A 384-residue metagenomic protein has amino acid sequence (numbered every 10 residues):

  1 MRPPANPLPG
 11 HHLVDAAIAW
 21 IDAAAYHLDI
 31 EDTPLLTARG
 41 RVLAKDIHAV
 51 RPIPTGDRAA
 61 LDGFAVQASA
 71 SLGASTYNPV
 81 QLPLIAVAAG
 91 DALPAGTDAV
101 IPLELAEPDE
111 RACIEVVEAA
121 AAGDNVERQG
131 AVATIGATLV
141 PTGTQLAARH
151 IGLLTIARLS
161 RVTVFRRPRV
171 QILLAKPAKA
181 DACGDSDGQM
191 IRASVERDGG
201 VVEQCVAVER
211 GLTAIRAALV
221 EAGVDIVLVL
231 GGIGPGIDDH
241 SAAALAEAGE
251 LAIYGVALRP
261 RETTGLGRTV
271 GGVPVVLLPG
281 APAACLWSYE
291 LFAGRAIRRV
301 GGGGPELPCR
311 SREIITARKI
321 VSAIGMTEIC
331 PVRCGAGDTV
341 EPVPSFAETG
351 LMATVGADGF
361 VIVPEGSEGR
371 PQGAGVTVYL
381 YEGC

Functional and structural regions predicted by a protein language model:
M1-D22, I191-V195, P235, H240-A248 (+2 more regions): N-terminal intrinsically disordered, low-complexity, charge/repeat-rich segments that act as generic
R2-S160: Phosphate-interaction motifs
I18, E31-L36, G40, A44-K45 (+3 more regions): Flexible glycine/proline-rich
I53, D57-A59, L72-P79, A92-A95 (+14 more regions): Solvent-exposed alpha-helices and their adjacent loops that cap or buttress functional pockets in soluble metabolic
A88, P102, V117, P141 (+4 more regions): Short beta-strand segments
A89, A175-K176, I226-A244, L251 (+1 more regions): Glycine-rich beta-strand-to-loop/alpha-helix junction loops that act as flexible
A157-R216, E221: Glycine-rich phosphate/diphosphate-binding loop of Rossmann-like nucleotide-binding domains
